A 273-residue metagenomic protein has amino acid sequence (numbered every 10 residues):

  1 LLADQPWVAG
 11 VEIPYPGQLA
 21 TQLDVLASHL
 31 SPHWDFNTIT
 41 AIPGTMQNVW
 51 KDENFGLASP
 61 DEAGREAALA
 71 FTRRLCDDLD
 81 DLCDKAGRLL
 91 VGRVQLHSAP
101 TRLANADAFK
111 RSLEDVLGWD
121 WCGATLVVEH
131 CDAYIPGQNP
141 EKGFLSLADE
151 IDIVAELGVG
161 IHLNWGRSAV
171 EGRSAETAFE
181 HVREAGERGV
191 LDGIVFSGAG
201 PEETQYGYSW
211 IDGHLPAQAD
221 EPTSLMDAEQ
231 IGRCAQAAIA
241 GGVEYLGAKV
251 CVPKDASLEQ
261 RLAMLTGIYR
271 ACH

Functional and structural regions predicted by a protein language model:
L1-V49, E53-R74, N164: N-terminal pre-domain/capping segments
L1-W7, A20-G44, D78-L89, V116-C122 (+3 more regions): Acidic (Asp/Glu)-rich catalytic clusters
A9-I13, W34-G44, G92-L96, L126-E129 (+3 more regions): Hydrophobic faces of well-ordered beta-strands that scaffold small-molecule active sites in alpha/beta enzyme cores
V11-L26, R102-N105, Y134-F144, S168-T177 (+3 more regions): Acidic-and-aromatic substrate-binding clefts and catalytic sites of carbohydrate-active enzymes
I42, H97, R167, V195 (+1 more regions): Histidine-centered active-site/metal-ligand motif
D52-G158, R261-G267, A271-C272: Active-site acidic/histidine proton-transfer and metal-coordination neighborhood in alpha/beta enzyme cores
V116-Y208: Acidic/histidine-rich catalytic cores of soluble enzymes
Y206-H273: C-terminal accessory extensions appended to soluble enzyme cores
